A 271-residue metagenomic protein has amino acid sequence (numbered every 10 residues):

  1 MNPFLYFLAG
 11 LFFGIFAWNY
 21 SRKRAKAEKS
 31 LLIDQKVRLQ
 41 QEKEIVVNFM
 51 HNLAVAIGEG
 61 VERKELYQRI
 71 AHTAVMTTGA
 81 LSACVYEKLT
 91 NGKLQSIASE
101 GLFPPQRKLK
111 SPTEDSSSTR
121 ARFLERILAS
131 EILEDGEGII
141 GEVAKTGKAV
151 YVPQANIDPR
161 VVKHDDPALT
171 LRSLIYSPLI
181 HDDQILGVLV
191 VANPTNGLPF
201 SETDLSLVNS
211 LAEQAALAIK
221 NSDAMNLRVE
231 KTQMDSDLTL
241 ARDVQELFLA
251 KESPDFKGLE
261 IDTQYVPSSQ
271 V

Functional and structural regions predicted by a protein language model:
Y6-E59, K64: Signal-transmission linkers at sensory-effector interfaces
F49-I57, E62-Y86, I139, V244 (+1 more regions): Amphipathic alpha-helical coiled-coil segments that mediate homodimerization and allosteric signal transmission
A83-E131: GAF sensory/regulatory domain recognition with acknowledged cross-activation on helical regulatory dimers
E125-E131, G136-G141, K145-S173: Signal-transducing coupling segments at domain and membrane junctions
V162-H164, L186, A192-L211: Regulatory loop-to-helix N-cap segments in sensory/regulatory domains that couple ligand/signal detection
R172-D182, G187: A short, aliphatic-rich beta-strand micro-motif
T203, L207, L217-S236: Short alpha-helical interdomain "coupling" segment at the junction between an upstream regulatory sensor module
V229-V271: … and, occasionally, acidic/histidine-rich disordered N-termini of signaling adaptors
